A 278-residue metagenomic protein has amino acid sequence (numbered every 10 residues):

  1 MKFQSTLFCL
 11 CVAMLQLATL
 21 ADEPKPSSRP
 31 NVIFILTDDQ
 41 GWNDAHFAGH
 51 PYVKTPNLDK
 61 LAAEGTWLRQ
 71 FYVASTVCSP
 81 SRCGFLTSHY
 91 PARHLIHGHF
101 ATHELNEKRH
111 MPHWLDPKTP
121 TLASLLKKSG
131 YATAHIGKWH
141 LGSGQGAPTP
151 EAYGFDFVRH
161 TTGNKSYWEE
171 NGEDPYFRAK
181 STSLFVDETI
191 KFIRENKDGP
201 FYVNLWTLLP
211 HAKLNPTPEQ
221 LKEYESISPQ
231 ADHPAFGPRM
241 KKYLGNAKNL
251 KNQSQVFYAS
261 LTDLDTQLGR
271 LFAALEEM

Functional and structural regions predicted by a protein language model:
M1-S5: Positively charged n-region of N-terminal signal peptides that target proteins for export
T6-Q16: Bacterial N-terminal signal peptides
M14-P24: A short, compositionally biased domain-edge/stem linker segment
A21, F34-I35, W42-Y131, Q145 (+1 more regions): Active-site segment of extracytoplasmic enzymes that catalyze sulfate/phosphate-ester chemistry
P24-P30, T37-V53, V73-T76, H99 (+2 more regions): Active-site-proximal cap/lid insertion segments
L36, I136: Generic enzyme active-site microenvironment
Q40-G41, Y90-P91, W139-H140, L208: Catalytic metal-binding/acid-base residues of hydrolase active sites
A132-T133, F201: Hydrophobic anchor at the start of a short beta-strand that flanks the dinucleotide cofactor-binding loop
